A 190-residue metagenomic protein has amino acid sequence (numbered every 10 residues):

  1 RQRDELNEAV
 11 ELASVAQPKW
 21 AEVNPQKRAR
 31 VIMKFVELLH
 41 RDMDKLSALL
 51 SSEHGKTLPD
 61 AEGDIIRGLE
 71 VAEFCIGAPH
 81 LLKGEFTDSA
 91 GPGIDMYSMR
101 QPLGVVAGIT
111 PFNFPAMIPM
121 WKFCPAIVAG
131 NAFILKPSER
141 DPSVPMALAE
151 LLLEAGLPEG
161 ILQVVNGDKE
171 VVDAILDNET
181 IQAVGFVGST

Functional and structural regions predicted by a protein language model:
R1-L82, G93: Glycine-rich loop-to-alpha-helix module at the N-terminal edge of alpha/beta enzyme cores
H40, G84-T190: Rossmann-like NAD(P) dinucleotide-binding subdomain of oxidoreductase/dehydrogenase enzymes
